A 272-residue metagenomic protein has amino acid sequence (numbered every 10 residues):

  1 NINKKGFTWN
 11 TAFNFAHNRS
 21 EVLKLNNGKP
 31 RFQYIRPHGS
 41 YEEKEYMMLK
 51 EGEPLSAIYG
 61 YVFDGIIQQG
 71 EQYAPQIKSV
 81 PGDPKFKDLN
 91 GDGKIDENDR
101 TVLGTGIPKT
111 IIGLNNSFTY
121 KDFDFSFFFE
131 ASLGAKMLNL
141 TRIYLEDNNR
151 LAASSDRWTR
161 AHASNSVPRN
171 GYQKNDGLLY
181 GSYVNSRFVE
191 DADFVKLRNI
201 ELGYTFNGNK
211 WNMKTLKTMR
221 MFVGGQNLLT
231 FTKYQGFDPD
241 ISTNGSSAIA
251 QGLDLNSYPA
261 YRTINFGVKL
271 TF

Functional and structural regions predicted by a protein language model:
I2-G104, Q226, K233: Conserved small-residue
K5-T11, T110, K121-F123, D193 (+2 more regions): Outer-envelope beta-barrel architecture signal
N10-A12, G113-N115, N199-G203, N265-G267: Membrane-embedded beta-strand positions in outer-membrane beta-barrel channels/transporters
T11-F13, F127, M221-V223, V268: Membrane-embedded beta-strand positions of outer-membrane beta-barrel proteins
F15-E21, Y120-D122, A131-A135, N199 (+3 more regions): Transmembrane beta-strands of outer-membrane beta-barrel pores
L23-G28, L138-Y144, Y234-D238: Outer-membrane beta-barrel translocator domains and adjoining extracellular loop/strand segments of Gram-negative
Q33-D64, A153, R157-A163, S182 (+1 more regions): C-terminal beta-signal and terminal closure region of outer-membrane beta-barrel proteins
S79, S132-Q226: Extracytoplasmic gating/loop element in the C-terminal half of outer-membrane beta-barrel translocons and assembly
